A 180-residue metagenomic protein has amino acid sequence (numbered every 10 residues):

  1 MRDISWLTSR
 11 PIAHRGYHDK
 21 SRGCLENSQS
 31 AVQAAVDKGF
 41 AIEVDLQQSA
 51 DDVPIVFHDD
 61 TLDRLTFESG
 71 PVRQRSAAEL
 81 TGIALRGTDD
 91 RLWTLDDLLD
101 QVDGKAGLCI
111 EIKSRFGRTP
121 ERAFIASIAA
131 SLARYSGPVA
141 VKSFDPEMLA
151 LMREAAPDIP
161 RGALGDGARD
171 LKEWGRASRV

Functional and structural regions predicted by a protein language model:
M1-V180: Phosphate-group recognition and catalysis centered on beta-loop-alpha active-site segments
